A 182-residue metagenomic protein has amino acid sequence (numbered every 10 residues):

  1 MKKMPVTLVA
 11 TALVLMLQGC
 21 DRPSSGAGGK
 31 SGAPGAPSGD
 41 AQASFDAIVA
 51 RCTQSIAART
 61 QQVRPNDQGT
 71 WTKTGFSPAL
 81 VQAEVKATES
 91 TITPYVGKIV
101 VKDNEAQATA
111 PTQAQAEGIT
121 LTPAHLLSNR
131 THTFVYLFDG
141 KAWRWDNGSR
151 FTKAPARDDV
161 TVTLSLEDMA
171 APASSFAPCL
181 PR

Functional and structural regions predicted by a protein language model:
M1-L8: Bacterial N-terminal signal peptides that target proteins for export
T11-A12: Repetitive helical segments and hydrophobic/amphipathic motifs
M16-G19: C-terminal motif of bacterial Sec signal peptides marking the signal peptidase cleavage site
D21-P23: Bacterial signal peptide processing site
S25-A27: Ser/Thr/Pro/Gly-rich low-complexity linker/stalk segments immediately outside membranes or between
G29-K102: N-terminal secretory signal peptides
C52, I56, A124-R130, W145-R182: Low-complexity, intrinsically disordered terminal/linker segments enriched in charged and Gly/Pro repeats
D103-G140, P155, T161-T163, D168-M169: Exposed beta-sheet edge and beta->alpha loop/turn motif
